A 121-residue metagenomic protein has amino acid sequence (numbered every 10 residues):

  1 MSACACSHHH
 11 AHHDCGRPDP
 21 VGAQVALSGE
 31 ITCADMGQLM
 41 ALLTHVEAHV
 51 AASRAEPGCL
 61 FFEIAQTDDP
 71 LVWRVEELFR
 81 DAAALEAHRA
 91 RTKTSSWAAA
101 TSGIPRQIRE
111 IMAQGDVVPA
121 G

Functional and structural regions predicted by a protein language model:
S2-V25, I64-L71, W97-G121: Glycine-rich beta-strand-turn "strand-cap" elements at beta-sheet edges
H8-H13, H49, H88, K93: Histidine-centered active-site/metal-ligand motif
V25-T32, E63-R91: Short, well-ordered beta-strand segments in beta-rich or mixed alpha/beta enzyme and ligand-binding folds
T32-L42: Short, surface-exposed ligand-recognition loops at beta-strand->loop->(often short) alpha-helix junctions that present
A52-L60, L78-M112: An amphipathic, aromatic/His-enriched active-site/gating alpha helix that lines ligand/cofactor pockets
